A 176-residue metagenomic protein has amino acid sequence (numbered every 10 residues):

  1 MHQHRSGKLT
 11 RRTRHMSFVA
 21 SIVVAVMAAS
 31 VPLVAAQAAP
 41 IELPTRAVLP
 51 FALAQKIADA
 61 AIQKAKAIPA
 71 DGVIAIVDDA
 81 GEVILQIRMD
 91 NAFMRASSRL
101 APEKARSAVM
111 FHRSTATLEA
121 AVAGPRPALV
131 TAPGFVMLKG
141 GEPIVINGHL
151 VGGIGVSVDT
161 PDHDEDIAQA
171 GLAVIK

Functional and structural regions predicted by a protein language model:
M1-R14: N-terminal secretory signal peptides that target proteins for export/translocation
R5-G7, F18, G152: Intrinsic structural disorder/low-complexity segments
H15-S17, S114: Secondary-structure junction/capping motif
S17-P32: Bacterial N-terminal signal peptides
A36-K176: Flexible, solvent-exposed loop/hinge segments and secondary-structure transition points
